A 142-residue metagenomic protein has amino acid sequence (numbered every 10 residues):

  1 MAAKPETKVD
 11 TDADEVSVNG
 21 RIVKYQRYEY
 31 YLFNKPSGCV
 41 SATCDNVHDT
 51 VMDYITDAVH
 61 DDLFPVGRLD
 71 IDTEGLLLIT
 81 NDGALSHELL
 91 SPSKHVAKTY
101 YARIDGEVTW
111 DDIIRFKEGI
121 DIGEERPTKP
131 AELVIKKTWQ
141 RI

Functional and structural regions predicted by a protein language model:
M1-I142: Basic, flexible Lys/Arg- and Gly-enriched helix-loop patches that mediate nucleic-acid binding at interfaces with rRNA
